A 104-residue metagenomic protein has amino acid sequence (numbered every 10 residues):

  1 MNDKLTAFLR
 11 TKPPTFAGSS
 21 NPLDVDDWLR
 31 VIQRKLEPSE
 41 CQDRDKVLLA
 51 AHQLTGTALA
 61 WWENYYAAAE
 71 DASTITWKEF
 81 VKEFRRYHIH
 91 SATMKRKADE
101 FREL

Functional and structural regions predicted by a protein language model:
M1-L104: Retroviral Gag capsid
